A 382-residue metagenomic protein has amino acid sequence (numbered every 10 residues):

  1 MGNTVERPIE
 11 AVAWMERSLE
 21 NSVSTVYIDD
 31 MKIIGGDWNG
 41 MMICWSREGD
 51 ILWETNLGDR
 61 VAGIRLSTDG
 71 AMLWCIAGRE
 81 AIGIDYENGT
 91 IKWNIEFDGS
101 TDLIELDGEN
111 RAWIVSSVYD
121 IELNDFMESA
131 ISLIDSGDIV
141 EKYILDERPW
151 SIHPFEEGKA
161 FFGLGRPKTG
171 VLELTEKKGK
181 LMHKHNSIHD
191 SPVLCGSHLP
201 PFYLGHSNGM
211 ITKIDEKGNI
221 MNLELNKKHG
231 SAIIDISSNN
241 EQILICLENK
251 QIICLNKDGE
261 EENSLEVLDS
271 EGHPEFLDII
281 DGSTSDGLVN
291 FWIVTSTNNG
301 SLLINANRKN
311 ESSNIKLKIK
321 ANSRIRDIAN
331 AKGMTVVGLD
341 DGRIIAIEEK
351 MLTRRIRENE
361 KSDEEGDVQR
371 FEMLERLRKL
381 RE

Functional and structural regions predicted by a protein language model:
M1-S22, E48-D50, G137: A short helix->beta-strand "capping" segment at the edge of beta-propeller domains
W14-M41, N56-A62: Beta-strand-rich domains and repeat architectures in extracellular enzymes and scaffolds, especially beta-propellers
N21-Y27, D59-T68, F97-E109, L145-E157 (+5 more regions): Repeated scaffold domains used in trafficking and secretory/extracellular systems, primarily beta-propellers
G35, C75, I114-S116, F161-G163 (+4 more regions): Residue position within the beta-strands of beta-propeller blades
I43, I82-G83, S132, G170-E173 (+4 more regions): WD40 beta-propeller blade core
S46-D50, D85-G89, I134-D138, T175-G179 (+4 more regions): Short loop/turn segments that connect beta-strands within beta-propeller blades
C75-I76, I121-E128, G165-T169, S296-N299: Short, solvent-exposed loop/turn segments at conserved positions within beta-propeller repeat blades
N305, K320-E382: Blade-level signature of beta-propeller repeat domains, shared across WD40, Kelch, NHL, RCC1 and BNR/Asp-box propellers
